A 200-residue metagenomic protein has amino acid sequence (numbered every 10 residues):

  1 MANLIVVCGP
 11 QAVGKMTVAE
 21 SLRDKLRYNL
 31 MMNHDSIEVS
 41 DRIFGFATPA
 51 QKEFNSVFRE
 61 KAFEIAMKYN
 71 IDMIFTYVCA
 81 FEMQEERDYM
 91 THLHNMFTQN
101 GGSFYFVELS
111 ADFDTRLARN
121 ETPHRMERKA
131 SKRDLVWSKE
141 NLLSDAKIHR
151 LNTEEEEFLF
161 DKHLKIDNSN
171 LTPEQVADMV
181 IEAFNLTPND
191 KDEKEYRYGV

Functional and structural regions predicted by a protein language model:
V7: Hydrophobic anchor at the beta1->P-loop junction of P-loop NTPases
P10: P-loop (Walker A) phosphate-binding loop of NTP-binding proteins
V13: ATP-binding Walker
M16: Walker A/P-loop
E20-M67: Conserved substrate/cofactor phosphate-moiety recognition/catalytic segment in nucleotide-dependent phosphotransferases
F54-E108: Glycine-rich phosphate-binding loop used to anchor ATP phosphates in small-molecule kinases, encompassing both
T98-E121, I166: Conserved phosphate-donor/acceptor-positioning beta-strand/loop module used by diverse small-molecule
T122-V176, Y196-V200: Small-molecule kinase domains that catalyze NTP-dependent phosphoryl transfer to phosphate-bearing small molecules
